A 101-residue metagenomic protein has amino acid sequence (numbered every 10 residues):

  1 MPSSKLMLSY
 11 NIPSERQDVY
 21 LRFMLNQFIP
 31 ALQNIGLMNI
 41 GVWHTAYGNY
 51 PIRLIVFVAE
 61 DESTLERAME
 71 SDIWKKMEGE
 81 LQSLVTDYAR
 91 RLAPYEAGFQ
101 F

Functional and structural regions predicted by a protein language model:
M1-P2, F101: Basic/polar N-terminal segments that are highly enriched at the extreme N-terminus, encompassing both cleavable
S4, E15-D18, L37-M38: Extended, non-catalytic scaffold segments that flank or surround catalytic motifs
S4-N11, I55: Active-site-flanking beta-strand signature of metal-NTP-handling nucleotidyl enzymes and homologous cyclase-like
N11-F23: Short, surface-exposed ligand-recognition loops at beta-strand->loop->(often short) alpha-helix junctions that present
Q27-I29, Q33-N39, V58-A93: An amphipathic, aromatic/His-enriched active-site/gating alpha helix that lines ligand/cofactor pockets
V42-T45: Short, solvent-exposed loop/turn elements at beta->coil junctions and helix N-caps that rim active or binding pockets
G48-P51: Short acidic/glycine-enriched loop/turn segments that link adjacent beta-strands
A93-F101: Short, low-order "capping/linker" segments at domain edges
